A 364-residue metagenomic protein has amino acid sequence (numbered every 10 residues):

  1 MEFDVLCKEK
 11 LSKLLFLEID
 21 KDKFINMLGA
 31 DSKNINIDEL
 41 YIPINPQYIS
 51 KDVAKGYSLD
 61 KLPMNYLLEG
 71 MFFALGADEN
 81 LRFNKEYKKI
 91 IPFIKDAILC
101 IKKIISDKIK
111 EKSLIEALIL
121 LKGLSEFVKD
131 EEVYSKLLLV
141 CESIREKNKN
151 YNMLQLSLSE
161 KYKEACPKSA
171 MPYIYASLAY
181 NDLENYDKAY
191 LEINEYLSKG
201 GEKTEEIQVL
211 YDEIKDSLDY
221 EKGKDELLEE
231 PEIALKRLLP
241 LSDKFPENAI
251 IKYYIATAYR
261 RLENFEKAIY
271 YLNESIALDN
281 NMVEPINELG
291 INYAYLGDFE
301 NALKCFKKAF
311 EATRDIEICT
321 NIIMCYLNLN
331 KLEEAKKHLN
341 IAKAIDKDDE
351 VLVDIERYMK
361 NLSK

Functional and structural regions predicted by a protein language model:
I98, E131-E132, A170-M171, T204-E205 (+6 more regions): Helix-start (N-cap) detector for alpha-helical repeat units in TPR-like alpha-solenoids, especially tetratricopeptide
I109, N181, E226-L227, R260 (+3 more regions): Position-specific recognition of the canonical hydrophobic site in helix A of tetratricopeptide repeat
G123-L124, K161-Y162, Y196, P240-L241 (+3 more regions): Canonical positions in the second alpha-helix
E126-V128, E164-A165, K199-G200, K244 (+3 more regions): Structural marker of alpha-solenoid helical repeat scaffolds
K136-L137, Y175, L210, Y254 (+3 more regions): Canonical tetratricopeptide repeat
